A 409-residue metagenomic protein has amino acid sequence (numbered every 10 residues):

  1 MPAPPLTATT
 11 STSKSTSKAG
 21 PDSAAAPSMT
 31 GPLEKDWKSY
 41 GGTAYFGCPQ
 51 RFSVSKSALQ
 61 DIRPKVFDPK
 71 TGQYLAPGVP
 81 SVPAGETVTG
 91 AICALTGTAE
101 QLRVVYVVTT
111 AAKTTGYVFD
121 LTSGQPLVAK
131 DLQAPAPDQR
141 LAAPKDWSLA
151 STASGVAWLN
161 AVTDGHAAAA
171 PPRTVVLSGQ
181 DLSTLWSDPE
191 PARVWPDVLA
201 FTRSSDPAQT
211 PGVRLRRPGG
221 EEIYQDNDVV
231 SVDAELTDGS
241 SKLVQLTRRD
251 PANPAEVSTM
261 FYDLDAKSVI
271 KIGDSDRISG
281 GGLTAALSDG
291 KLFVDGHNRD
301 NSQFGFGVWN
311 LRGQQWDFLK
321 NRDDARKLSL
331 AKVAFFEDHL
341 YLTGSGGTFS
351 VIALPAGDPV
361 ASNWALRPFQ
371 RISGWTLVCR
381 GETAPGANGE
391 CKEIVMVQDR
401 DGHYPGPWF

Functional and structural regions predicted by a protein language model:
P4-A8, T16-G42, S57-T87, K113-R140 (+6 more regions): Surface-exposed loop/turn elements that mediate protein-protein interactions on large endomembrane-trafficking
P32-Q50, S81-T98, Q133-A153, S187-R203 (+5 more regions): Repeated scaffold domains used in trafficking and secretory/extracellular systems, primarily beta-propellers
S53-S55, V104-V107, W158-A161, A200-T202 (+4 more regions): Residue position within the beta-strands of beta-propeller blades
L95-V108, K113, A129: First exposed extracellular module after export/assembly in secreted or surface-exposed proteins
L102, L149-W158, S205-V213, T247-D250 (+2 more regions): Short, solvent-exposed cationic patches
G290, D338-L342, S350: Long alpha-helical solenoid repeat scaffolds
